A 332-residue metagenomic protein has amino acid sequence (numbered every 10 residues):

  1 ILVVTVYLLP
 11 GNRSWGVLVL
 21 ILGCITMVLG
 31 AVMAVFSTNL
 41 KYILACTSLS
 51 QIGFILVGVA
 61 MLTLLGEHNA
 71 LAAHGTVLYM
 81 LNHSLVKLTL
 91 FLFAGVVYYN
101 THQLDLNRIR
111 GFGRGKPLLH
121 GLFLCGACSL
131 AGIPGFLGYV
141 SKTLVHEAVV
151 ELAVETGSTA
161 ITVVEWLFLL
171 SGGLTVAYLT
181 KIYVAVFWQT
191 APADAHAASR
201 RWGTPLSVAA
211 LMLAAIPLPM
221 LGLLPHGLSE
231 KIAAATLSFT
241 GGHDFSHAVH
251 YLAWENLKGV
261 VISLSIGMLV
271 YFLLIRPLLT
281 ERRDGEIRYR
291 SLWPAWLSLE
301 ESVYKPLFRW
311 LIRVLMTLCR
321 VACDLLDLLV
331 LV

Functional and structural regions predicted by a protein language model:
I1-W202: Hydrophobic transmembrane alpha-helices and their helix-loop junctions in integral membrane proteins
G23, G126, S207-L221, G242: Hydrophobic membrane-spanning alpha-helices of multi-pass integral membrane proteins
G30, A127-A131, F168, G172 (+2 more regions): Hydrophobic core segments of alpha-helical transmembrane domains in multi-pass membrane transport and ion-translocation
L78-Y79, F91, N107, L144-E147 (+12 more regions): Feature representing long, continuous alpha-helical segments
S129-L144, A215-T236: Alpha-helical transmembrane segments and their membrane-interface junctions in multi-pass membrane proteins
A160-G172, A248-L269: Hydrophobic alpha-helical transmembrane segments
G173-W188, I262-R283: Transmembrane alpha-helical segments in integral membrane proteins
L228-V261, L274-V332: Aromatic-capped, Gly/Pro-kinked transmembrane alpha-helices
